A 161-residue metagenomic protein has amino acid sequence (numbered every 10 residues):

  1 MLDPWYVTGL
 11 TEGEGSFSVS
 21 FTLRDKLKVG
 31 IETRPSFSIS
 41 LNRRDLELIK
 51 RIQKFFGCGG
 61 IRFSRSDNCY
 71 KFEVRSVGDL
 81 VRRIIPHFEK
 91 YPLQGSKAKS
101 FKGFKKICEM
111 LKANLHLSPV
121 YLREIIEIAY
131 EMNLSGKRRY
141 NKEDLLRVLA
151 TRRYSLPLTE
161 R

Functional and structural regions predicted by a protein language model:
M1-R161: Sequence-level preference for short, compositionally simple segments enriched in small aliphatic or small polar residues
